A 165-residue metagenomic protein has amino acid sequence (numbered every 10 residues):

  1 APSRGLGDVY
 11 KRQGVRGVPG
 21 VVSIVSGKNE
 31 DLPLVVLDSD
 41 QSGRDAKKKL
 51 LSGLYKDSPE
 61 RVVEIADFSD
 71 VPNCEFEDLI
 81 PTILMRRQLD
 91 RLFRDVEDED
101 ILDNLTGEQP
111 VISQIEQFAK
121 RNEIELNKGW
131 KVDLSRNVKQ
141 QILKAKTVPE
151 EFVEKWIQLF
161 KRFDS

Functional and structural regions predicted by a protein language model:
A1-Y10: Single conserved hydrophobic/aromatic residue that forms the stacking wall/gate of nucleotide- or nucleobase-binding
G14-G17, V21, A46, P72: Helical mechanochemical/support elements of P-loop NTPase systems and associated helical scaffolds
G17-D31: Short, basic/hydrophobic alpha-helical segments
L34-V36: A structural signal for isolated positions on well-ordered beta-strands in alpha/beta enzyme cores
D38-E125: Activity-critical C-terminal alpha-helical subdomain
Q109-V111, E116-S165: Terminal low-complexity/disordered tails
